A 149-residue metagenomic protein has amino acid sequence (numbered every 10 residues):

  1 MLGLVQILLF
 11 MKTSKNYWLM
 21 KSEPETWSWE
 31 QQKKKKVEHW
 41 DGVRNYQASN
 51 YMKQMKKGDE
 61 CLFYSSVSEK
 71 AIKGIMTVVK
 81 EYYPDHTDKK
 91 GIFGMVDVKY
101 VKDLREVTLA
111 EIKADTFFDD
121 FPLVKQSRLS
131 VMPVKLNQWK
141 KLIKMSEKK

Functional and structural regions predicted by a protein language model:
V5-K56, E147-K149: Compositionally biased, charged N-terminal/linker segments
M11-E25, D85-K149: Contiguous surface segments at macromolecular interaction interfaces
G42-Q47, K80-P84, T116-F117: Short acidic (Asp/Glu) patches
L62-F63, T77: Hydrophobic beta-strand signal
Y64-K70: Short, charged beta-turn/beta-strand-edge "cap" motif at the junction between a beta-strand and an adjacent loop
A71-E81: Short beta-strand-centered aromatic/proline hotspots
